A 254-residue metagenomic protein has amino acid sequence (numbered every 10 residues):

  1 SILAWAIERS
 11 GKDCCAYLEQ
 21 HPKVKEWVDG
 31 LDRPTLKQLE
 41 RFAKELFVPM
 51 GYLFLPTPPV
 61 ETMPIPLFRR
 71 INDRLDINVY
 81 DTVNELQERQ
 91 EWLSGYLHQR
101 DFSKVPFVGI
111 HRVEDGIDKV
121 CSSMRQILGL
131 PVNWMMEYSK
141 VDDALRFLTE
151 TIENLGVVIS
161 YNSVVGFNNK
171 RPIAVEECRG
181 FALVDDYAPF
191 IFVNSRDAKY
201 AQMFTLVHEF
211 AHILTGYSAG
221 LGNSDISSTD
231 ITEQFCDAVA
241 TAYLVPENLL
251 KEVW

Functional and structural regions predicted by a protein language model:
S1-W254: Short juxta-domain linker segments that transition from a proline/glycine-rich, charged coil into a short amphipathic
